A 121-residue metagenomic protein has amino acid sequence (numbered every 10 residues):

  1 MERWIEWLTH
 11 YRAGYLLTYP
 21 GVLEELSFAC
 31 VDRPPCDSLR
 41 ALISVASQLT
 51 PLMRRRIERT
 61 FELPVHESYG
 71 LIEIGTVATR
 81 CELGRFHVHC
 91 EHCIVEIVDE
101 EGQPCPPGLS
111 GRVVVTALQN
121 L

Functional and structural regions predicted by a protein language model:
M1-L121: Active-site glycine/GP-rich loop and adjacent strand/helix microenvironment that borders small-molecule binding pockets
